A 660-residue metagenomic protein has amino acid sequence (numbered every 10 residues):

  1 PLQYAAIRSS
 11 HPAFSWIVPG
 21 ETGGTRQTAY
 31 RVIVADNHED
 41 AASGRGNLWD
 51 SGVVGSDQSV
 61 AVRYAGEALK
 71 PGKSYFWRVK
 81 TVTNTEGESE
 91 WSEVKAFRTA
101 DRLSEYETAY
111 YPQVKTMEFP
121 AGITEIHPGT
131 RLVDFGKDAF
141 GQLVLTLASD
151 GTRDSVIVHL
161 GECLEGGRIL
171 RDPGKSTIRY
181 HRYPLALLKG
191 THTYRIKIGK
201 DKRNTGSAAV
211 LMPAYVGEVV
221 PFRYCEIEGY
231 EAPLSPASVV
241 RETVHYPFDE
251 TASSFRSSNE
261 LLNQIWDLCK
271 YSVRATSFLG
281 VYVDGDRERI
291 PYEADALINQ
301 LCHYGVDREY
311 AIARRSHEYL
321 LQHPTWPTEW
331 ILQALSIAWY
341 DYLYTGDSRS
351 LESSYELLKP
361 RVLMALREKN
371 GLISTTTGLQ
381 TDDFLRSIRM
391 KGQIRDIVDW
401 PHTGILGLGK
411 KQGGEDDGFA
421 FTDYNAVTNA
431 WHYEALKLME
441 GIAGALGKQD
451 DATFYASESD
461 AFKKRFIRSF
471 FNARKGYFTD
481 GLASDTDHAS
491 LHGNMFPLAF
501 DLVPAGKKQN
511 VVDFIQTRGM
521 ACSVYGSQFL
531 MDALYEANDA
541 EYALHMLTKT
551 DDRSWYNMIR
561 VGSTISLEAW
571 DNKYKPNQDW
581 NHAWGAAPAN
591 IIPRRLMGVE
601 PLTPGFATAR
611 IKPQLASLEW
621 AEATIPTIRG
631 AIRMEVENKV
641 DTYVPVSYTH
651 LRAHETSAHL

Functional and structural regions predicted by a protein language model:
P1-G280, D295, E309-I312, R349 (+2 more regions): Extracellular/oxidizing-compartment recognition motifs
Q27, F140, G217-F222, A294 (+5 more regions): Short, solvent-exposed loop/turn segments at the edges of secondary structure
Y224, P233-R315, T325, E329-L332 (+4 more regions): Active-site acid/base region of carbohydrate-active enzymes
I298-D307, A334-S350, W431-K448, M495-A505 (+2 more regions): Well-ordered alpha-helical scaffold segments within catalytic/enzyme domains
T325, F514-A521, D552: Solenoid-like repeat scaffolds
Q412-T422, G481, V512-R518, Q528-M531 (+1 more regions): Short beta-alpha connecting loops at secondary-structure transitions that line or flank enzyme active sites
S457, K464, E541-R652, S657: Non-catalytic C-terminal accessory modules of carbohydrate-active enzymes
M520-T550: Repeat-solenoid scaffold signature
